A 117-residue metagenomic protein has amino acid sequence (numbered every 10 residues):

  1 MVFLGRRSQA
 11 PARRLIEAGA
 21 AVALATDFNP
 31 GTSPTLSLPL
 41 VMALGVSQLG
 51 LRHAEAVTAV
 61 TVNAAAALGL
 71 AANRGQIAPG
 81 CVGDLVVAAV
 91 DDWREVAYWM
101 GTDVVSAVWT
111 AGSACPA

Functional and structural regions predicted by a protein language model:
M1, F28, D92-R94: Short, well-ordered turn and helix-capping elements at secondary-structure junctions
M1-A10: Active-site core of metal-dependent hydrolases
F3, T32-S33, E95-V96: A generic structural signal for short coil/turn motifs at secondary-structure boundaries
Q9-V90: His/Asp/Glu-enriched, well-ordered alpha-helical/loop segment that forms or immediately abuts the divalent-metal
V60-V62, V82-A117: C-terminal cap of metal-dependent C-N hydrolases
